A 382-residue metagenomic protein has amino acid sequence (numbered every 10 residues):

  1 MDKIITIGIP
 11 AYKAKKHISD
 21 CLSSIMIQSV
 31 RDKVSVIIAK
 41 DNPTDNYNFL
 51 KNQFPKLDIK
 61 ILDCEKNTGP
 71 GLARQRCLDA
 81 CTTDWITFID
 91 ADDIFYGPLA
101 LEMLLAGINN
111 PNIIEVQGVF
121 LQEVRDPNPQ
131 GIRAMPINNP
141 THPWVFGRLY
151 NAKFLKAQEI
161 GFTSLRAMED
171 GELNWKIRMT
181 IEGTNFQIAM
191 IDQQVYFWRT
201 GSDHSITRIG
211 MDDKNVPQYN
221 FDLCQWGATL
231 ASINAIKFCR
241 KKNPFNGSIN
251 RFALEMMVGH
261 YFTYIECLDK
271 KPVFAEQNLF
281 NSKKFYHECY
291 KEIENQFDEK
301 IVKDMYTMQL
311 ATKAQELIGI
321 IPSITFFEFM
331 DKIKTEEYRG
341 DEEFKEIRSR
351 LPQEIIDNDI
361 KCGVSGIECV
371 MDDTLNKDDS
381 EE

Functional and structural regions predicted by a protein language model:
M1-G227, F238-F245, E337, K345-P352 (+1 more regions): Nucleotide-sugar donor-binding/catalytic module of glycosyltransferases that assemble extracellular/cell-envelope
T44, I265-E382: Membrane-interface aromatic/basic loop that binds lipid-linked glycans or pyrophosphate carriers, typified by
M179, N234-K237, F262-E266: Short glycine/serine- and small hydrophobic-enriched flexible loop segments
K214-R251, K291-K303, G319: C-terminal, non-catalytic tails of nucleotide-sugar-dependent glycosyltransferases
F252-T263: Amphipathic alpha-helical repeat scaffolds of TPR domains
